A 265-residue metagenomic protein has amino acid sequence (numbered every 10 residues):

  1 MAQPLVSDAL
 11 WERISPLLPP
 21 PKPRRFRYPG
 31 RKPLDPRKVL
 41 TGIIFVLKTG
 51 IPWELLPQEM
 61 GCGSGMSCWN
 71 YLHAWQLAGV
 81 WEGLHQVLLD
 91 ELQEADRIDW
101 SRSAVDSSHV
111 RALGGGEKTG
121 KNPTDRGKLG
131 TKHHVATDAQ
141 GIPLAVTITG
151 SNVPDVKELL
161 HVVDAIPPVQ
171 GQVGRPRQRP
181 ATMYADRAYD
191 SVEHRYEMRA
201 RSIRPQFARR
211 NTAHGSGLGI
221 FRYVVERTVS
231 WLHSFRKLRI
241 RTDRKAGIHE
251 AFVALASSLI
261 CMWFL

Functional and structural regions predicted by a protein language model:
M1-L265: Short alpha-helical elements
